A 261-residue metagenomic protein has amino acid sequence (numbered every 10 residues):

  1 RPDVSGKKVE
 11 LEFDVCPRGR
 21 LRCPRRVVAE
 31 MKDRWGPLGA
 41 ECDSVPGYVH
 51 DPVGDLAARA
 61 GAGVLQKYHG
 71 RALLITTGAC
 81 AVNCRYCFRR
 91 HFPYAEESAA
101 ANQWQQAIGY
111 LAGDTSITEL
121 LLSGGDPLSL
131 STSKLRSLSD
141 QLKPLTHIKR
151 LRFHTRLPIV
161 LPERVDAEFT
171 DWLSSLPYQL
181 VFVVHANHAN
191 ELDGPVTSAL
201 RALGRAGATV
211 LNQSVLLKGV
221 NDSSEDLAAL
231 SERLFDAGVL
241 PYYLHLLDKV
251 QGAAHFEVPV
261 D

Functional and structural regions predicted by a protein language model:
R1-Q66: Flexible, acidic/Gly-rich N-terminal and inter-domain linker regions that tether and position cofactor-handling modules
F13, P259-D261: Short, intrinsically disordered, charge-balanced linker/junction segments flanking boundaries in proteins
D14, V27, A72, C80-N83 (+2 more regions): Generic hydrophobic, aliphatic-rich segments that mediate packing or membrane embedding
A57-C87: N-terminal pre-triad scaffold of radical SAM enzymes
L74-I75, C87, E119-L122, P127-L128: Conserved catalytic-core segments centered on acid/base and nucleophilic motifs
C87-A99: Iron-sulfur (Fe-S) cluster-binding segments and ferredoxin-like electron-carrier domains, especially [2Fe-2S]
Y94-E96, G124-G125, F153: Surface-exposed cleft-lining segments at the edges of enzyme active sites
Q105-E119, L128-P259: Conserved AdoMet/S-adenosylmethionine-binding subsite of the radical SAM
